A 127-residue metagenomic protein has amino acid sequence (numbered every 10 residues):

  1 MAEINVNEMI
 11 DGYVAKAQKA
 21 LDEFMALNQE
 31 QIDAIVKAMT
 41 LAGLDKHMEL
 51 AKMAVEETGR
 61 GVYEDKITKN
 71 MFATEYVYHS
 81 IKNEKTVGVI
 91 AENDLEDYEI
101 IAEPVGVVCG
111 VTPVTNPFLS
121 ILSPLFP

Functional and structural regions predicted by a protein language model:
M1-E99: N-terminal Rossmann-like NAD(P)+-binding subdomain of aldehyde/semialdehyde dehydrogenases
E84-P127: Conserved small-residue-rich beta-alpha loop and adjacent elements that most often cradle the phosphate/pyrophosphate
